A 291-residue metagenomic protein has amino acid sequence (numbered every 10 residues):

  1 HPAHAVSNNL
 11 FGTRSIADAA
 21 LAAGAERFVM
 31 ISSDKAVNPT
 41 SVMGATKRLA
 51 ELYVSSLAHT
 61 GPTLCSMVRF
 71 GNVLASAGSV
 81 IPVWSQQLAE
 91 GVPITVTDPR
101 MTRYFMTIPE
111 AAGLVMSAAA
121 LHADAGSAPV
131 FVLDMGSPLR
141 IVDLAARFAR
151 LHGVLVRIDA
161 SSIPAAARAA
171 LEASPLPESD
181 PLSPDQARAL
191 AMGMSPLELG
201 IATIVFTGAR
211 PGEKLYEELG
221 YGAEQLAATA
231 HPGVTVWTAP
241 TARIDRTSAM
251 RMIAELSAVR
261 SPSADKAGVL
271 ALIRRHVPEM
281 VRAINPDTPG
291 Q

Functional and structural regions predicted by a protein language model:
H1, D34, N38, C65 (+1 more regions): Short amphipathic alpha-helical segments at helix-loop
P2-E51, S56: Conserved Rossmann-fold NAD(P)-dependent oxidoreductase catalytic core, especially the SDR/UDP-sugar
L52-N72, A77-Q291: Strand-loop microenvironment adjacent to phosphate/nucleotide-handling motifs in alpha/beta enzyme folds
